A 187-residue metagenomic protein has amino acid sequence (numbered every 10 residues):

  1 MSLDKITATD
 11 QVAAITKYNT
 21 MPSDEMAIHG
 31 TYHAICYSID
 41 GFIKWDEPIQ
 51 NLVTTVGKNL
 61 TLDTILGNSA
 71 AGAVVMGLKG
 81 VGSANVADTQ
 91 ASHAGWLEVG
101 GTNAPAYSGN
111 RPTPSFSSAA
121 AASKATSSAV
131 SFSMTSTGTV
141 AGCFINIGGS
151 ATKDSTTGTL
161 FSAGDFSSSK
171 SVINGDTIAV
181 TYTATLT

Functional and structural regions predicted by a protein language model:
M1-G142, I147-T187: Small cysteine-rich, disulfide-bonded extracellular modules of the LU/uPAR three-finger superfamily and closely related
